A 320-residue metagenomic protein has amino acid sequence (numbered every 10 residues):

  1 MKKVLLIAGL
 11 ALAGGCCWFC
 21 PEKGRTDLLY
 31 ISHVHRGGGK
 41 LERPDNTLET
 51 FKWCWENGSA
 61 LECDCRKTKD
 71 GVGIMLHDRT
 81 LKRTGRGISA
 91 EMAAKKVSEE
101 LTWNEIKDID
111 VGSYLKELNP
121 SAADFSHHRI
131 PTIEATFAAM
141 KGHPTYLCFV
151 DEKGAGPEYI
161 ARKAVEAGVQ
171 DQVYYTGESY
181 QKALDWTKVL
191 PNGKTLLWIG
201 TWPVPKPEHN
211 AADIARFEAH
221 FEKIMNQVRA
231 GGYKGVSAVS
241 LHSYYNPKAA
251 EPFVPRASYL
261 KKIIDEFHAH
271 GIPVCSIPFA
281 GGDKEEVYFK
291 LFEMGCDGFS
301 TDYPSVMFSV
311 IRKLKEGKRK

Functional and structural regions predicted by a protein language model:
V4-A13: Sec-dependent N-terminal signal peptides
C16-K320: Phosphate-group recognition and catalysis centered on beta-loop-alpha active-site segments
